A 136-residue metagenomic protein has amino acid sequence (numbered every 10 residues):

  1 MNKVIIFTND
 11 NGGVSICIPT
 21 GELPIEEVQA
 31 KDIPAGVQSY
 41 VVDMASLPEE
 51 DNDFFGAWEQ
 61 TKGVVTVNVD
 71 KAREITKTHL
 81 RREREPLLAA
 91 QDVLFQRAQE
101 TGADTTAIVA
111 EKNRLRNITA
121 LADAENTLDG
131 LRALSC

Functional and structural regions predicted by a protein language model:
M1-C136: A preference for well-ordered globular domain cores that mediate specific macromolecular interactions or catalysis
